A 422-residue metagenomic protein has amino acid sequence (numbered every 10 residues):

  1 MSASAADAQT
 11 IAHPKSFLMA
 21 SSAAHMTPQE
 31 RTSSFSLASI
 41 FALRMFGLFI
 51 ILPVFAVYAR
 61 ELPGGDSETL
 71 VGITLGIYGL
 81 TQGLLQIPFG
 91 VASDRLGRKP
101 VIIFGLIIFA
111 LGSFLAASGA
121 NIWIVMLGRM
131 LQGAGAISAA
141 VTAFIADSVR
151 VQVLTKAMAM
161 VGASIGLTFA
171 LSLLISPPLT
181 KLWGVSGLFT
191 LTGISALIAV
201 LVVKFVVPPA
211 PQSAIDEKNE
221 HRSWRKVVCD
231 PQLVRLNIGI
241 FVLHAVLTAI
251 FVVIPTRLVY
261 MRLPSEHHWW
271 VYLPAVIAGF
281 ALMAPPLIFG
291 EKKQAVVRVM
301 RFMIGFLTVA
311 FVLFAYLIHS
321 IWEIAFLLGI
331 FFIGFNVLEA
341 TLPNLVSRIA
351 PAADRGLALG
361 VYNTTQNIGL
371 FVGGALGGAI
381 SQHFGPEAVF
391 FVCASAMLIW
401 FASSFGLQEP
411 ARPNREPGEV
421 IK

Functional and structural regions predicted by a protein language model:
A20-R31, P208-G239, K422: Juxtamembrane intracellular "pre-TM" segments in multi-pass secondary transporters
G79-I87, F169-A170, V276-A284, L370-F371: Residue-level signature of mid-helix packing/kink "hotspots" within the transmembrane helices of 12-pass Major
L84-A120: Conserved MFS/SLC helix-loop-helix module at the cytosolic interface between two early adjacent transmembrane helices
L85-L96, L282-V296, S381: Helix-to-loop junctions at the C-terminal end of transmembrane segments in multipass secondary transporters
P100-F114, G193, R298-L313: Structural signature of the two symmetry-related core transmembrane helices
G128-G166: Cytoplasmic helix-loop-helix junction between adjacent transmembrane helices in 12-TM secondary transporters
I194-S213, S403-Q408: C-terminal membrane-cytosol helix-exit motif in multi-pass small-molecule transporters
V297-L342: C-terminal transmembrane helical hairpin of 12-TM major facilitator-type secondary transporters
